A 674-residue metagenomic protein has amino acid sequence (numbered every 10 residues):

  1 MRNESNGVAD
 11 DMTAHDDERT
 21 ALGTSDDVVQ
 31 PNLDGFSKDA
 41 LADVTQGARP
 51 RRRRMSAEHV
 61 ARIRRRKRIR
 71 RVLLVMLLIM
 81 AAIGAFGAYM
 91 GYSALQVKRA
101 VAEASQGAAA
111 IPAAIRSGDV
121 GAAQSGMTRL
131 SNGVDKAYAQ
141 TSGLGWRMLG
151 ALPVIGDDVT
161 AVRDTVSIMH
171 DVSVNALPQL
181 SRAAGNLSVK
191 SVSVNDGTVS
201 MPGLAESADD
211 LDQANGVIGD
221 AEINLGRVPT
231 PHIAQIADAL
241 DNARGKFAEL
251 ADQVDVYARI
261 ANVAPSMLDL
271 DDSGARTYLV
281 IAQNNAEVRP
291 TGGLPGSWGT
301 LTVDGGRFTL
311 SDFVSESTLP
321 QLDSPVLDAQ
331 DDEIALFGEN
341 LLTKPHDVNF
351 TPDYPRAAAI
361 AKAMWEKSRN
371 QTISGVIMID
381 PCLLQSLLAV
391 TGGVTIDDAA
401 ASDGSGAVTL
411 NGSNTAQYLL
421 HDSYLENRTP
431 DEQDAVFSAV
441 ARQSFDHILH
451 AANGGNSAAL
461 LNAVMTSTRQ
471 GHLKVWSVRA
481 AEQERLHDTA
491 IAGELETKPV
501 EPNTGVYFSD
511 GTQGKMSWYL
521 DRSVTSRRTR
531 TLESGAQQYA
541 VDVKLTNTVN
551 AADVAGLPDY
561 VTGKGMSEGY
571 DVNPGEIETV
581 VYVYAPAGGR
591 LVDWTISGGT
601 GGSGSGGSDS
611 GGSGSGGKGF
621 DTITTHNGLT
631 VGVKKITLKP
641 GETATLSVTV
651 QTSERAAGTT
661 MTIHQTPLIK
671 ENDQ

Functional and structural regions predicted by a protein language model:
M1-R19, G23-D26: N-terminal acidic, proline/glycine-rich, low-complexity intrinsically disordered segments
R2, D26, D34-G47, R51-R66 (+2 more regions): Non-catalytic, solvent-exposed segments at the cell envelope interface
A21, N32-G35: Intrinsically disordered, low-complexity regions
A82-I83: Selective recognition of hydrophobic, aromatic-rich stretches within alpha-helical transmembrane segments of polytopic
